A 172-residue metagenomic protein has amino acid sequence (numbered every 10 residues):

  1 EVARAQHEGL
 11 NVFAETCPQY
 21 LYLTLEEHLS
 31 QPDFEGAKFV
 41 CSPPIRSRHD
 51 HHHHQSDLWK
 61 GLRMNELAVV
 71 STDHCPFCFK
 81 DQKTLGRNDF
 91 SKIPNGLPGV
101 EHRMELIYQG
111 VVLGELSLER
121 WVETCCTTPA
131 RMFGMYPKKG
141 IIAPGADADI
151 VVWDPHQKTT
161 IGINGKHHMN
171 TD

Functional and structural regions predicted by a protein language model:
E1-V70, C75, G86: Histidine/acidic residue-rich metal-binding segments in metalloenzymes
A3-R4, Q82-T84, N164-G165: Short amphipathic alpha-helical segments
P18, D154-Q157: Non-catalytic surface loops within mature trypsin-like serine protease
Y22, C78-K80, T160-I161: Glycine/Thr-rich phosphate-binding loops of Rossmann-like dinucleotide-binding domains
P32, G86-F90, T160-D172: Short, surface-exposed loop/helix-turn segments at secondary-structure junctions that function as lids/hinges flanking
K38-S42, E66-S71, L116-E119, N164-D172: Short secondary-structure transition/capping segments
L62-M64, I142-A146, H167-M169: A structural signal for short secondary-structure junctions
V69, P76-P155: His/Asp/Glu-enriched, well-ordered alpha-helical/loop segment that forms or immediately abuts the divalent-metal
